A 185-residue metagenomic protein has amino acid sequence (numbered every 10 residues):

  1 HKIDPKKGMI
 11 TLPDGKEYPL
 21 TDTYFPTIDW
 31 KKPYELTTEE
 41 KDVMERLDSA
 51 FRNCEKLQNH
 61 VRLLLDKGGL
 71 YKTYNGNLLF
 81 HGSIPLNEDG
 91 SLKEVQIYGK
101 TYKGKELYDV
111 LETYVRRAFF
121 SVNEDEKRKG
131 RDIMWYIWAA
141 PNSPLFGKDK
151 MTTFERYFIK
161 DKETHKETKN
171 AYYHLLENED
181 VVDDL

Functional and structural regions predicted by a protein language model:
H1-L185: Feature recognizes metal-dependent phosphohydrolase scaffolds
